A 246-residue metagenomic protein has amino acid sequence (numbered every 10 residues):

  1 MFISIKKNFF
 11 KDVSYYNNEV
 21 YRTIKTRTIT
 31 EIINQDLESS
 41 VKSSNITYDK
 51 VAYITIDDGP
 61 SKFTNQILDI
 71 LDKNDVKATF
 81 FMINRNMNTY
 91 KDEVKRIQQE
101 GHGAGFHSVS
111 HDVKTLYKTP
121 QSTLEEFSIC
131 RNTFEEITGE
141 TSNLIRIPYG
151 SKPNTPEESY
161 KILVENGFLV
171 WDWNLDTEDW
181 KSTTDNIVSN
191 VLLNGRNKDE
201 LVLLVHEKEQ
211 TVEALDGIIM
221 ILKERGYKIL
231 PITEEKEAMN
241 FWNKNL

Functional and structural regions predicted by a protein language model:
M1-A52, D69-A78, D199-L246: Terminal accessory/targeting
K7, V20-Y21, N86, G139 (+2 more regions): Short linear sequence elements within intrinsically disordered, low-complexity coil regions
F9-F10, Y15, D57, N74 (+4 more regions): Generic detection of intrinsically disordered/low-complexity segments and helix-coil linkers/edges
Y21, K25-K118, S122-E136, K228 (+1 more regions): Active-site beta->alpha N-cap acidic-glycine motif
H111-K228, T233-E237, W242-L246: Catalytic domains of cell-wall/extracellular-matrix polysaccharide-remodeling enzymes, centered on de-N-acetylation
